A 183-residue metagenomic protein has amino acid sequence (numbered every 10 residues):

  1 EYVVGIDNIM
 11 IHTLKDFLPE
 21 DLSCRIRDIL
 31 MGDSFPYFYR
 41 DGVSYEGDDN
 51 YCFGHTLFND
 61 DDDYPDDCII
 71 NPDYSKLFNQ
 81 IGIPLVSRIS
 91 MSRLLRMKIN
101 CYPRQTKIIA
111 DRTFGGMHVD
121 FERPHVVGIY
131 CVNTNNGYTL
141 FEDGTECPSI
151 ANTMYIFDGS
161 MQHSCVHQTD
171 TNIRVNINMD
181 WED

Functional and structural regions predicted by a protein language model:
Y2-S92: Non-heme Fe(II)/2-oxoglutarate
S34, F38, L140, M179-D183: Double-stranded beta-helix
M91-I108: A short glycine-rich, His/Asp/Glu-containing loop-to-beta-strand
I108-F114, R123, C131-I150: A short beta-strand-loop-beta hairpin characteristic of the jelly-roll/cupin
G116-H118, Q162-D170: Short beta-strand His + acidic residue motifs that chelate non-heme Fe in jelly-roll/DSBH and cupin folds
G128-Y130, T171-D183: A short hydrophobic beta-strand segment most commonly corresponding to one strand of the jelly-roll/cupin
C147-H163: Conserved metal-binding segment of the jelly-roll/cupin
